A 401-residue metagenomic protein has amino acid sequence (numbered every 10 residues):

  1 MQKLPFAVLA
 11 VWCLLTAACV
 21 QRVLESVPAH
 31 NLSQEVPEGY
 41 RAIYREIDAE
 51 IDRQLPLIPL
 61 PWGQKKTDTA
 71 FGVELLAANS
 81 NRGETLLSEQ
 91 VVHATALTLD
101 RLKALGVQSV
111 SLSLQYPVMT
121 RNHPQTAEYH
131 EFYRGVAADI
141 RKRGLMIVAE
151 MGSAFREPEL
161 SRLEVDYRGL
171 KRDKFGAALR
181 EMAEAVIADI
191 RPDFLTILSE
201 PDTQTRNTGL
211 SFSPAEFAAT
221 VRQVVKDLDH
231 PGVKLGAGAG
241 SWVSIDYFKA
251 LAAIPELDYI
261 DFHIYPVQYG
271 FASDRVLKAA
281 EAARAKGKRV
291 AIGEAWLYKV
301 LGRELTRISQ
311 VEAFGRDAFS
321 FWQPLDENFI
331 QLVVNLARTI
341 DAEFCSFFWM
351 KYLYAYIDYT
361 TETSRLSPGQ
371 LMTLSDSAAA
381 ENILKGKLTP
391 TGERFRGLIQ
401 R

Functional and structural regions predicted by a protein language model:
A7-T16: Bacterial N-terminal signal peptides
C19-T85, L105: Mature N-terminal, pre-catalytic/accessory segment of carbohydrate-active enzymes
H30-S33, P37, A291-R401: Substrate-binding cleft of secreted/luminal carbohydrate-active enzymes
T69-L75, V110-L112, I147-M151, D193-I197 (+4 more regions): Hydrophobic faces of well-ordered beta-strands that scaffold small-molecule active sites in alpha/beta enzyme cores
L76-A94, V165-K174, A239, A313-D326: Active-site mouth loops of central-metabolism enzymes
E89-P117, P192: Catalytic domains of carbohydrate-active enzymes, especially glycoside hydrolases
T98, E150, G232-L235, V243 (+1 more regions): Glycoside hydrolase catalytic-domain groove-lining segments
T120-F132, P158-P255, Y269-K278, A285 (+2 more regions): Active-site cleft segment of glycoside hydrolase catalytic domains centered on the general acid/base Glu
